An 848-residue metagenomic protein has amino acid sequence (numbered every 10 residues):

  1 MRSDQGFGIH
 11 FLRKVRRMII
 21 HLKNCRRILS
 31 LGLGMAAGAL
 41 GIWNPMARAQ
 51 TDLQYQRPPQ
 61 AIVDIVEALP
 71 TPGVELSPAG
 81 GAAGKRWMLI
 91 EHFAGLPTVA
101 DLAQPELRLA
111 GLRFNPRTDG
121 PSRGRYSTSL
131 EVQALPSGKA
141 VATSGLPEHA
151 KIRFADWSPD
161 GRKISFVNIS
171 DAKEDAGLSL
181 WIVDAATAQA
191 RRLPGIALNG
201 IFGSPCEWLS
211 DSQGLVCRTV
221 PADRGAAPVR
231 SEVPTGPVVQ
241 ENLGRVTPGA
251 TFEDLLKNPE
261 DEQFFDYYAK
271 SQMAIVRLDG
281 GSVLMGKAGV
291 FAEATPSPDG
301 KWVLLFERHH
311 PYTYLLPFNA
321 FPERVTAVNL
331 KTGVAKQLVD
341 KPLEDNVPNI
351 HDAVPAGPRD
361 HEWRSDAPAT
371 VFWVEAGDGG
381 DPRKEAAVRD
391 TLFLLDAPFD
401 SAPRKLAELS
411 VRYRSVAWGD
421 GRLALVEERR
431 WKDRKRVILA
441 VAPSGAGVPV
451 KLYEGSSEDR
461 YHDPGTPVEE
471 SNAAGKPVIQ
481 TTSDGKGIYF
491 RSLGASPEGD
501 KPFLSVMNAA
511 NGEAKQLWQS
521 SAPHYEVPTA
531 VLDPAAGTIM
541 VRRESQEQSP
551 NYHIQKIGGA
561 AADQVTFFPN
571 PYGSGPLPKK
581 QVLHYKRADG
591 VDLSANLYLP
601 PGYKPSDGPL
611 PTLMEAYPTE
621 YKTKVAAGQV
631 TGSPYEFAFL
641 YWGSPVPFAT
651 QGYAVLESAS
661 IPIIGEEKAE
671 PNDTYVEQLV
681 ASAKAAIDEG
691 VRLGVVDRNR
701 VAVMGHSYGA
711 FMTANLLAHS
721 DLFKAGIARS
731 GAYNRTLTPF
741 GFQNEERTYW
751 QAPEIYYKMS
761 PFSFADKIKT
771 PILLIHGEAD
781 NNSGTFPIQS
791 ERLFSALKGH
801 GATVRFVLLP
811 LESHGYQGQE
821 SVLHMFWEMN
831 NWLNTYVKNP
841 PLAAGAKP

Functional and structural regions predicted by a protein language model:
F11-L33, W43: Bacterial N-terminal signal peptides that target proteins for export
G34, P45-P578, D592, G628-Q629 (+1 more regions): Beta-propeller folds
G124-E131, L135, V625, G632-P848: Active-site-proximal cap/loop segments of hydrolase catalytic domains
V325, V371, L452, Y552 (+6 more regions): Conserved hydrophobic/aromatic pocket- or pore-lining residues that grip, position, or stack substrates in active sites
T566-G608: N-terminal cap/lid segment of alpha/beta-hydrolase-fold proteins
L610, Y617-K622, T631-S633: Active-site glycine-rich loops that stabilize anionic/oxyanionic intermediates across multiple enzyme folds
L613-E615, V655: Hydrophobic beta-strand anchors of alpha/beta hydrolase catalytic cores
A616-Y617, H776: The conserved beta1-alpha1 loop
